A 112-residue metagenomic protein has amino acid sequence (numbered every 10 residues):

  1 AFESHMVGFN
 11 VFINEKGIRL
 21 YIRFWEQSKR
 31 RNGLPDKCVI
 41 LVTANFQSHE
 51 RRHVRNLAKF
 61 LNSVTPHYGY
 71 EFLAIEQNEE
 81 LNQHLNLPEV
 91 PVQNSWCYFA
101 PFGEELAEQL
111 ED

Functional and structural regions predicted by a protein language model:
A1-H49, K59-D112: Non-catalytic substrate-recognition and accessory regions of acyl/acetyltransferase enzymes
